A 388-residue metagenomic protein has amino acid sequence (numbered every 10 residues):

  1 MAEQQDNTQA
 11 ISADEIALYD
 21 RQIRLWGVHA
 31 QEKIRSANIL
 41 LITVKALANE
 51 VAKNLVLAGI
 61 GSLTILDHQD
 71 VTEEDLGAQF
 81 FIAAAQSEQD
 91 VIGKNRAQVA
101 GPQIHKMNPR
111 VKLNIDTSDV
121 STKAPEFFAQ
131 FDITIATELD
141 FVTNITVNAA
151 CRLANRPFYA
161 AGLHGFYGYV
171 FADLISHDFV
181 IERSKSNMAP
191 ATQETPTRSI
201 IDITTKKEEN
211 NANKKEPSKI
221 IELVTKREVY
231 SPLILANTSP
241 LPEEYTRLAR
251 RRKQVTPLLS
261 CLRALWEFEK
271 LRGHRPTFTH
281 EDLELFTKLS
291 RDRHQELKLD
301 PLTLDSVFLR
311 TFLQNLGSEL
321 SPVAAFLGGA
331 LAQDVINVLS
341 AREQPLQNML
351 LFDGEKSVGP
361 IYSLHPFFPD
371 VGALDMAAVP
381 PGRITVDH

Functional and structural regions predicted by a protein language model:
M1-H388: Adenine nucleotide-associated cytosolic modules
